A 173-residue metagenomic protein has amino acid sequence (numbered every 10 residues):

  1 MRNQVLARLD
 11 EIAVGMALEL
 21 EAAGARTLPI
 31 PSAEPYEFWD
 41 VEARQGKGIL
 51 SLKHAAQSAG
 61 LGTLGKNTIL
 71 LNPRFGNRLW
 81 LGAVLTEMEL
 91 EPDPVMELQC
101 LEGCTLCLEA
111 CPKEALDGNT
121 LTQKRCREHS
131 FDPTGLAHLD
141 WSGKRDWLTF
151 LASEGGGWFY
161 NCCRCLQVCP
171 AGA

Functional and structural regions predicted by a protein language model:
R2-A173: Catalytic cores of enzyme domains
